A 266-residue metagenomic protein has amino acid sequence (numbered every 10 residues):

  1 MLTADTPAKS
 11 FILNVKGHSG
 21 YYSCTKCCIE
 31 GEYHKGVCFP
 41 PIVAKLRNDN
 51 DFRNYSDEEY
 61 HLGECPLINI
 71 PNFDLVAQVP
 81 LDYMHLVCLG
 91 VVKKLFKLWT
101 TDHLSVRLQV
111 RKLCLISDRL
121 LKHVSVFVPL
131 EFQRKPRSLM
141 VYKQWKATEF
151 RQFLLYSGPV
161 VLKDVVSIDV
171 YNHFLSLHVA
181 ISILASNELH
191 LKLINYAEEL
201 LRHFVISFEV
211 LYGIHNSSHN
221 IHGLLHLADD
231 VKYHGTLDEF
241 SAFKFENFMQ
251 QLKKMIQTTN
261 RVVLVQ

Functional and structural regions predicted by a protein language model:
M1-A147, V161, V166, Q266: Domain-level detector for long, ordered catalytic/regulatory cores in large eukaryotic signaling and trafficking
C27-I29, T101-D102, R107-Q266: Terminal interaction-prone segments of large eukaryotic proteins
